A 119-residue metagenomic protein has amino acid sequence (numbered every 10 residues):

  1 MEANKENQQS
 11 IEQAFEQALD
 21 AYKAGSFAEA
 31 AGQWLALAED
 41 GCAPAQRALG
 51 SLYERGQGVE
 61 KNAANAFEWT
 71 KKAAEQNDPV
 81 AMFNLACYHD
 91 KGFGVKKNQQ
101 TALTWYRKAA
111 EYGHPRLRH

Functional and structural regions predicted by a protein language model:
Q9-D40: Alpha-helical segment of the N-proximal tetratricopeptide repeat
F15-A21, A36-L37, A48-R55, A86-K91 (+1 more regions): Hydrophobic face of amphipathic alpha-helices that form TPR/SEL1-like repeat modules and related alpha-solenoid
A24-G25, E39, Q57-K61, E75 (+3 more regions): Short coil/turn and helix-start
Q100-P115: TPR/TPR-like (Sel1-like) alpha-helical repeat modules
